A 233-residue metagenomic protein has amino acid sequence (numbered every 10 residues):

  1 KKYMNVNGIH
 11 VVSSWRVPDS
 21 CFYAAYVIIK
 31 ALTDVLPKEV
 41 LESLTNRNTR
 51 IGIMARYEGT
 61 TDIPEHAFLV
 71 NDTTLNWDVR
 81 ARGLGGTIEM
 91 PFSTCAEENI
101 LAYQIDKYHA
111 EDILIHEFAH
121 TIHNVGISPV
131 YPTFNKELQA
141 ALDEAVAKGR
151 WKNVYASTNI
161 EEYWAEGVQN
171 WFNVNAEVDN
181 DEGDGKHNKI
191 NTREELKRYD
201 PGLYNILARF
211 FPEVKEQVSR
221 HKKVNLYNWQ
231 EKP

Functional and structural regions predicted by a protein language model:
K1, V6-D143, K189: Acidic/His-rich structured neighborhood in mature extracellular/periplasmic domains
V12, L69-E97, Q104, L138-P233: Metalloprotease/metallohydrolase-associated module, dominated by Zn2+-dependent proteases
